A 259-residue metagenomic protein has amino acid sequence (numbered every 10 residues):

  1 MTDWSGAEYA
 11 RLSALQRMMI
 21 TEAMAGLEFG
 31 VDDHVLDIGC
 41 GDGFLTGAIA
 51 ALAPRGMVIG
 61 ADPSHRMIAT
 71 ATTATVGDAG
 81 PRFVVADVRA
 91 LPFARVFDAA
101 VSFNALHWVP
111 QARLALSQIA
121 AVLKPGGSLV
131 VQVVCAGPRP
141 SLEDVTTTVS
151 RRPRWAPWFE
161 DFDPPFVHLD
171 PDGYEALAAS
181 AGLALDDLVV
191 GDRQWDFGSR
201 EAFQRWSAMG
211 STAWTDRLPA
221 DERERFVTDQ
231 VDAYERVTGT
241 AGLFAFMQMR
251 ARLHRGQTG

Functional and structural regions predicted by a protein language model:
M1-G30, F44-A48, M67-T70: Conserved class I S-adenosyl-L-methionine
Q16, D42-F44, P165-G259: Conserved Class I S-adenosyl-L-methionine
D33, G56, D98: Nucleotide donor/acceptor-binding cores
L36-I38, D42-A90: Class I SAM-dependent methyltransferase SAM/SAH-binding core
R89-A100: A short acidic, Gly/Pro-enriched loop at the edge of an enzyme's catalytic core that lines a small-molecule cofactor
A99-A112, C135: A short SAM/SAH-binding and catalytic strip from SAM-dependent methyltransferases
R113-S128: A short glycine-rich, Lys/Arg-flanked "PGG" loop and its adjoining helix->strand segment in the class I
V130-W155: Conserved class I S-adenosyl-L-methionine
